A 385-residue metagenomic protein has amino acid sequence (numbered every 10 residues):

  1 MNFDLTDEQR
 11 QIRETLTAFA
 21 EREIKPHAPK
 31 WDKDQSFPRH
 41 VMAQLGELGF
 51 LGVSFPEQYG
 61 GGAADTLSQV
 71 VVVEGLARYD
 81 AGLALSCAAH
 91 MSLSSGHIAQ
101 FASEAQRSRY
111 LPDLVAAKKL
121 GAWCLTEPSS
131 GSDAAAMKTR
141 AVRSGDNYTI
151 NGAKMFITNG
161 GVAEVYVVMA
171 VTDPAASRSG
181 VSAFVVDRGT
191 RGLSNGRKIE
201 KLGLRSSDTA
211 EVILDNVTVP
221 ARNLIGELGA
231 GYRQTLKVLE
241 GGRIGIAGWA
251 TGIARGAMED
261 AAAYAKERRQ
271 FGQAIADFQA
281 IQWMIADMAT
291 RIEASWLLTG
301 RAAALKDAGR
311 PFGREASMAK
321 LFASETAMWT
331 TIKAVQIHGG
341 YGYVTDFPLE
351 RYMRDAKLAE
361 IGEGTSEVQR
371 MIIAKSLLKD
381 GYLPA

Functional and structural regions predicted by a protein language model:
M1-A89, F101-Q106, D113, A117-K118 (+4 more regions): Alpha-helical interface subdomain recognition
C87, L114, S129-S132, F156-N159 (+2 more regions): Short Gly/Pro-enriched turn/cap motifs at secondary-structure boundaries
A89-S95: Short, conserved phosphate-binding/catalytic loop or strand-edge motifs used in phosphoryl-/nucleotidyl-transfer
S95-F101, W123, A135, A175: Flexible, glycine-rich active-site loops centered on histidine and acidic residues that chelate a metal or position
A117-L125, M169: A short, Trp-centered hydrophobic/proline-enriched beta-strand micro-motif
A136, G189-P220: Flexible, small-/acidic-enriched active-site or ligand-binding loops
K138-R140: Short, surface-exposed charged micro-motifs
D146-N147, N151-N195: A short core secondary-structure module
